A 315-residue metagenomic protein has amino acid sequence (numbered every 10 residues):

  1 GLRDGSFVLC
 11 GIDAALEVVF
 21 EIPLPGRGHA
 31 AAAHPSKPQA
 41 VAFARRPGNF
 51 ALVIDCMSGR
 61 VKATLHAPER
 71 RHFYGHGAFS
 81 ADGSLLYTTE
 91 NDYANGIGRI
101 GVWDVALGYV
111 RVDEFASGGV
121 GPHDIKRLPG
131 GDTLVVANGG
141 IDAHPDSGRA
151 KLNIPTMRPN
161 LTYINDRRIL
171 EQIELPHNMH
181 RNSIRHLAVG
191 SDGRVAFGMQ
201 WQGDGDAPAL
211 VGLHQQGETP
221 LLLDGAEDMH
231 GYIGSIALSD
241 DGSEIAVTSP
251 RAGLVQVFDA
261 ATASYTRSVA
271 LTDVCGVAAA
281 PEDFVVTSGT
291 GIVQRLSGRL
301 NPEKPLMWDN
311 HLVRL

Functional and structural regions predicted by a protein language model:
G11, G98-L107, K151-R167, P208-G217: Beta-propeller blade signature
E17-P23, R60-A67, V110-F115, I169-H177 (+3 more regions): A short beta-strand motif characteristic of beta-propeller blades
E21-A81, L86-E90: Blade-loop segments of beta-propeller domains
P25-A33, R71-A78, V120-R127, H180-L187 (+3 more regions): Repeated scaffold domains used in trafficking and secretory/extracellular systems, primarily beta-propellers
P35-K37, S80-D82, P129-G131, G190-D192 (+2 more regions): Residue-level detector of Asp-centered blade-edge/turn motifs that repeat once per structural unit in beta-propeller
A40-V41, L86, L134, V195 (+2 more regions): Hydrophobic beta-strand positions that form the internal "hydrophobic ladder" of WD40/Gbeta-like beta-propeller blades
T64-A78, Y87-P129, D142-H144: Asp-box/WD-like beta-propeller blade repeats and closely related beta-sheet repeat scaffolds
T89-Y93, V136-M157, F197-P208: Short, conserved, GDST-rich strand-edge loop motifs in beta-rich repeat architectures
